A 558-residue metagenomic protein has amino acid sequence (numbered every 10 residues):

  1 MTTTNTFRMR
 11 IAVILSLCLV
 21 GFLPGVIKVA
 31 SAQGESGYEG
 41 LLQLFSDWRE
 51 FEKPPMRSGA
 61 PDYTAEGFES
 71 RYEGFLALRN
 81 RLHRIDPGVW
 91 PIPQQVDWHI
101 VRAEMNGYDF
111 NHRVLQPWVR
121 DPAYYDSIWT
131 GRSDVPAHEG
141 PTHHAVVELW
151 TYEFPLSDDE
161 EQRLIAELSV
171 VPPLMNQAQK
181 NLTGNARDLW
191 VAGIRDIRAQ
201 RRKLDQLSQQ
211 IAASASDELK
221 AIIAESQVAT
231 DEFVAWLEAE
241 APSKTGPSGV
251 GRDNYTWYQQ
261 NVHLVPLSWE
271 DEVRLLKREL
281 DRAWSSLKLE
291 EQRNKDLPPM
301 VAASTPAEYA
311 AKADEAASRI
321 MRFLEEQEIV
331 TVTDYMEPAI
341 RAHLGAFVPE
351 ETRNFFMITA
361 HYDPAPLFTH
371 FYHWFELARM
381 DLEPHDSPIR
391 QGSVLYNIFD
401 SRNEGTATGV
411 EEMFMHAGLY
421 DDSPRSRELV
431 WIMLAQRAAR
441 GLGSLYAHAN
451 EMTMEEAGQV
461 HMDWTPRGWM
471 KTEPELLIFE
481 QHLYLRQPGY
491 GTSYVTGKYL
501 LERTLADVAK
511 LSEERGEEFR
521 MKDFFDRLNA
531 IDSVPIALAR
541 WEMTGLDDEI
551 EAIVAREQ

Functional and structural regions predicted by a protein language model:
T2-L15: Bacterial N-terminal signal peptides that target proteins for export
T4-T6, P24, F45, G67: General helical secondary-structure elements
F7-M9, I27, N80, L485: Short, intrinsically disordered low-complexity segments
A12-G25: Bacterial N-terminal signal peptides
P24-A32: Signal peptide processing junction and immediate N-terminal pro/mature segment of secreted/exported proteins
A32-Q558: N-terminal maturation segment of proteins
